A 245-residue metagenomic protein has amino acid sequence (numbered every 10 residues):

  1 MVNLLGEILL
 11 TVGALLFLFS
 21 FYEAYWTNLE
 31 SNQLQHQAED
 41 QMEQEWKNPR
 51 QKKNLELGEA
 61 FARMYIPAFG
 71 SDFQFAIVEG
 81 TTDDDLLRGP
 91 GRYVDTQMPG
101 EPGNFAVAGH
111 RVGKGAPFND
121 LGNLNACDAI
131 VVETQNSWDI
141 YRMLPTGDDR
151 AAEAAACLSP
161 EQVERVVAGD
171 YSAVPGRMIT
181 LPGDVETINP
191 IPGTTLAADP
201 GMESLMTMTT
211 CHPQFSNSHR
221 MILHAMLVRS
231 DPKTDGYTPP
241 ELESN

Functional and structural regions predicted by a protein language model:
N3-L4, L9-N245: Solvent-exposed, non-transmembrane regions of membrane-associated and secreted proteins
